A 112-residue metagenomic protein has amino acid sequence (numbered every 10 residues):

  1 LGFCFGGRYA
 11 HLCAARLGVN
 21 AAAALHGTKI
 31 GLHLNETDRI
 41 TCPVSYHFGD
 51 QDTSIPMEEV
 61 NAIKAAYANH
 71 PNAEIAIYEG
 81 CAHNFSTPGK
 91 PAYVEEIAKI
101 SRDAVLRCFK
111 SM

Functional and structural regions predicted by a protein language model:
L1-M112: N-terminal cap/leader regions of alpha/beta-hydrolase-fold enzymes, predominantly small-molecule hydrolases
